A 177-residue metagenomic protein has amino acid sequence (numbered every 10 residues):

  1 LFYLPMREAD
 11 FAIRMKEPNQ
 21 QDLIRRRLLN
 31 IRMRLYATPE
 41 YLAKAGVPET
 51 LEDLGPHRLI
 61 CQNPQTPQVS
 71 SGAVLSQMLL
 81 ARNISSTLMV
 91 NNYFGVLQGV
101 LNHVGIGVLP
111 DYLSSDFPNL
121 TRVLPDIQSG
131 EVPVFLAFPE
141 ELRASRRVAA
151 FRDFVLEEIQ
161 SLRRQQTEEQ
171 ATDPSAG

Functional and structural regions predicted by a protein language model:
Y3-M6, P18-F135, S161-G177: C-terminal regulatory
E8-K16: Pocket-flanking alpha-helical
I13, N119-L120, E140: Generic preference for hydrophobic/aromatic residues in regular secondary structure cores
V134-A144: A bilobed periplasmic-binding-protein/Venus flytrap-type ligand-binding module shared by bacterial periplasmic
R143-E157: Short amphipathic alpha-helical coupling segments at ligand-binding clamshell hinges and other catalytic/signaling
